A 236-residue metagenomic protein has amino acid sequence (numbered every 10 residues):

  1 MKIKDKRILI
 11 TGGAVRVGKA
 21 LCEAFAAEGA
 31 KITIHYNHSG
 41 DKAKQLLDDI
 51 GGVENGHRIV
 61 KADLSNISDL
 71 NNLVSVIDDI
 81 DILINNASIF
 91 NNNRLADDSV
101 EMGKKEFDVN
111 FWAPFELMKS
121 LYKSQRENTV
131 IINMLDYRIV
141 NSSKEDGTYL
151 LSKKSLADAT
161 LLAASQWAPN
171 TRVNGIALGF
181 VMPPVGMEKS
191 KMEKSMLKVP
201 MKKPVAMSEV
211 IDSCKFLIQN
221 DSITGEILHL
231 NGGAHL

Functional and structural regions predicted by a protein language model:
R7, A14-V15: Conserved glycine-rich cofactor-binding loop
F25, A157, Q166-V181, I223-L230: Conserved Rossmann-fold SDR core element
A30-K44: Conserved glycine-rich Rossmann-like NAD(P)H-binding loop of the short-chain dehydrogenase/reductase
N86-N92, F180, G233: Conserved NAD(P)H cofactor-binding loop of Rossmann-fold oxidoreductase domains
I89, A96-E116, I132, Y149-S152 (+2 more regions): Catalytic Tyr-X3-Lys loop
V109-T129, A164-P169, K215, Q219: Amphipathic alpha-helical dimer-interface segment in Rossmann-like NAD(P)H-dependent oxidoreductases
V130-A168, F180, L236: Catalytic loop of short-chain dehydrogenase/reductase
A206-L230, H235: C-terminal substrate-recognition "lid" of short-chain dehydrogenase/reductases
